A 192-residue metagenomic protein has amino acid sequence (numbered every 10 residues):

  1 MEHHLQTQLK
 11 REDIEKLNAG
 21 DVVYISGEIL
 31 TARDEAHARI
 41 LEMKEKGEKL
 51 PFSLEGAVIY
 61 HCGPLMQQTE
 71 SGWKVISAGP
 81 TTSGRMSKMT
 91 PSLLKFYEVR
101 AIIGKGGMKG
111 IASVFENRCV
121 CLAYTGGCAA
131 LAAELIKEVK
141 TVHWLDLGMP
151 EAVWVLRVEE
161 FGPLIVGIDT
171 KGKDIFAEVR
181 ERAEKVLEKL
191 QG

Functional and structural regions predicted by a protein language model:
M1-L9: Short, structured beta-strand/loop micro-motifs enriched in basic residues and often containing a Trp
L9, I29, P64-M66, E160 (+1 more regions): A broadly conserved detector of short glycine/acidic/proline-rich loop/turn motifs that flank catalytic sites and bind
R11-K16, P51: Short, surface-exposed secondary-structure edge patches
I25, E134-G192: C-terminal binding/interaction regions
T31-F161: Feature captures the catalytic cores and cofactor-binding loops of soluble hydro-lyases/lyases that act on carboxylate
